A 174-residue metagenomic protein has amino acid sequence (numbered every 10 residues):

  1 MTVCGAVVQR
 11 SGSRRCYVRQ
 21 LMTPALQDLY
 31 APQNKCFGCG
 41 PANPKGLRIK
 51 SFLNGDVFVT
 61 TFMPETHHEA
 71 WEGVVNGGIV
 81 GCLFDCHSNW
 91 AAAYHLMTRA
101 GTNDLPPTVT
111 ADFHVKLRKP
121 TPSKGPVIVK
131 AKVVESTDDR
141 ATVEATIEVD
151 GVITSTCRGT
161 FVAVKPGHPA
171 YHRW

Functional and structural regions predicted by a protein language model:
T2-V8, G12-W71: Non-catalytic linker/capping segments at the edges of enzyme domains
C16-Q27, T121-I128, K132-W174: HotDog/MaoC-like acyl-thioester-processing domains
P32-Q33, L47, D56-F58, D104-F113 (+2 more regions): A generic structural signal for short beta-strands and their flanking turns/coil linkers
K45-R48, T61, T110-H114, I128-K130 (+2 more regions): Conserved beta-strand residues within beta-sheet cores
F52-N54, R118, V162: A structural detector for beta-sheet-dominated domains
V59-C86, W90-A91: A conserved, well-ordered hydrophobic junction motif at loop->secondary-structure transitions
F62-P64, L117, A163: Hydrophobic residues in beta-strands and at strand termini
N89-I128: Hydrophobic beta-strand-centered segment that forms part of the acyl-chain substrate-binding groove
